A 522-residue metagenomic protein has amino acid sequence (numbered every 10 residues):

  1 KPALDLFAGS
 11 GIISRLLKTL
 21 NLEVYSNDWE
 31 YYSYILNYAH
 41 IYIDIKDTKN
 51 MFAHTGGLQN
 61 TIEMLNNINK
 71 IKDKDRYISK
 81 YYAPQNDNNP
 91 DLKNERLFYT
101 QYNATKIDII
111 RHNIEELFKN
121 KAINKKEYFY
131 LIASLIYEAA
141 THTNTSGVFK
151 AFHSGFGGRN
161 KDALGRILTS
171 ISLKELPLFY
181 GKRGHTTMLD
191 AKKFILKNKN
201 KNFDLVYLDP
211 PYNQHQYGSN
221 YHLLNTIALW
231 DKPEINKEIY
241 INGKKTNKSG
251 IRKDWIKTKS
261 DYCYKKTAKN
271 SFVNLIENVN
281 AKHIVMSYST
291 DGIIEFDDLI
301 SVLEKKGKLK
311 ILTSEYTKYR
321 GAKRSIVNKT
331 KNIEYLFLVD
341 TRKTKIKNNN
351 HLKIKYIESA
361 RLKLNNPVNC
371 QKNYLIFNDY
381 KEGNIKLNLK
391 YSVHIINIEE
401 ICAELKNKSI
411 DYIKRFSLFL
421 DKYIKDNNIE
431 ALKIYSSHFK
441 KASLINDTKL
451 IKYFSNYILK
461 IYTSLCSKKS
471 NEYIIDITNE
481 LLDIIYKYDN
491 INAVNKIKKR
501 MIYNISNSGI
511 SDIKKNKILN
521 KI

Functional and structural regions predicted by a protein language model:
K1-F7, I12-L20, Y34-L36, I43 (+4 more regions): S-adenosyl-L-methionine
P2-I68, D73-N86, N94-T100, I109-F118 (+4 more regions): SAM cofactor-binding core of SAM-dependent methyltransferases, primarily the Rossmann-like beta-alpha-beta module
A3-L17, S26-Y31, N200-N220, M286-S289: Conserved proline-anchored active-site loop of SAM-dependent methyltransferases that bridges a beta-strand
I12, P84-Q85, P90-Y221, N236 (+1 more regions): SAM-dependent nucleic-acid methyltransferase catalytic core
N213-T267: Mobile active-site "lid"/loop adjacent to the S-adenosyl-L-methionine
R252-K310, S314-E315: Conserved Class I SAM-dependent methyltransferase catalytic core
F296-I300, K306-L352: Class I S-adenosyl-L-methionine
K449-I522: Long, highly charged alpha-helical interaction/scaffolding segments
